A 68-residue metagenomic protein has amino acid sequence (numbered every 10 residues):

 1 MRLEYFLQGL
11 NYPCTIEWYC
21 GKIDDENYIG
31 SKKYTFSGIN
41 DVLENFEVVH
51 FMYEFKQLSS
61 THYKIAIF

Functional and structural regions predicted by a protein language model:
M1-R2, F68: Absolute protein N-terminus
R2-I23, Y28: N-terminal acidic leader/helix
G21-F68: Detector for the mature cores of small, proteolytically processed and post-translationally modified peptide effectors
